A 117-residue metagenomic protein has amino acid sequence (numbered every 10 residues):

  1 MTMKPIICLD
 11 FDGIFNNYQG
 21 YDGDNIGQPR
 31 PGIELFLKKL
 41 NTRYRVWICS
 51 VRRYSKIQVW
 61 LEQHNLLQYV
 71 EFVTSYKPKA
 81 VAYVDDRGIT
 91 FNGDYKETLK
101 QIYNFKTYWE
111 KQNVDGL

Functional and structural regions predicted by a protein language model:
M1-L117: Catalytic phosphate/metal-binding cores of nucleic-acid and nucleotide-processing enzymes, i.e., regions that mediate
